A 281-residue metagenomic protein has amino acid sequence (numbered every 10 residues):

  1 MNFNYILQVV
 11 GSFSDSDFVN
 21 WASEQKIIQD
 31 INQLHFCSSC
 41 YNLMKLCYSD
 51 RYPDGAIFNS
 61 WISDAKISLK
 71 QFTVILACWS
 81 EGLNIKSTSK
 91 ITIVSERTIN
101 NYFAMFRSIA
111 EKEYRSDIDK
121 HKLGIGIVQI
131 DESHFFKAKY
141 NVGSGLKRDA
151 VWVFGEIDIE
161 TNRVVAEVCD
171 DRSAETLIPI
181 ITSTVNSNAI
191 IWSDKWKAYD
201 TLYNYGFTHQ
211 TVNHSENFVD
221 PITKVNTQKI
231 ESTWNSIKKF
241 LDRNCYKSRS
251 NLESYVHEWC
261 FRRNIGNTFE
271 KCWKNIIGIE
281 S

Functional and structural regions predicted by a protein language model:
M1-S281: Residue-level recognition of single "structural anchor" positions that define or cap local secondary structure
